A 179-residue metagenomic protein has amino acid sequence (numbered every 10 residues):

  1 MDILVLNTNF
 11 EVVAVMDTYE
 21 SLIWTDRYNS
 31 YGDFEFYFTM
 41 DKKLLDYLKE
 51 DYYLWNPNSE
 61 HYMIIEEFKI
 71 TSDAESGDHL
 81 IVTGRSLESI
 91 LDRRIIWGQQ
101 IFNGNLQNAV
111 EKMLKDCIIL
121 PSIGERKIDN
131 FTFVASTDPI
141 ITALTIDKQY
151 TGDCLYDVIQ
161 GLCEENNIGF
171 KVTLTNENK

Functional and structural regions predicted by a protein language model:
M1-Y47, V82-L91, G104, N108-K112: Juxtamembrane "anchor/assembly" segments of surface/extracellular structural proteins
V15-S21, I64-I70, I141-I146: A broad structural signal for short, well-ordered beta-strand segments within beta-sheet-rich domains
E20-W24, K42, E50-Y53, E66-S72: Short secondary-structure capping/turn segments at boundaries of alpha-helices and beta-strands
Y28-S30, A74-S76, D153, E164: Solvent-exposed loop and beta-edge segments used for protein-protein assembly and interaction
Y31-E35, A74-I81, E177-K179: A generic structural signal for beta-strand entry/edge sites
L44-N58, D92-F102: Extended Gly/Ser/Thr-rich low-complexity repeat segments, especially those forming or decorating extracellular
W55-R85, K171-T173: Short beta-strand and beta-hairpin "edge-sheet" elements
S86-K179: Charged- and aromatic-enriched interaction segments used to assemble and dock large macromolecular complexes
